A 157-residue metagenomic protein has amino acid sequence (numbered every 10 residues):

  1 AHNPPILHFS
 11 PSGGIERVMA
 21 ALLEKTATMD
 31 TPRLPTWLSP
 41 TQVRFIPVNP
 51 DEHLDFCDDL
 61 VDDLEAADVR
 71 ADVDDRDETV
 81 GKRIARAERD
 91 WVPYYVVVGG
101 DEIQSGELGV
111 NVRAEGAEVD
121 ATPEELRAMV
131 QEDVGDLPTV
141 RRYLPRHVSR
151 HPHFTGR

Functional and structural regions predicted by a protein language model:
A1-R157: NTP/phosphate- and nucleic-acid-binding module
